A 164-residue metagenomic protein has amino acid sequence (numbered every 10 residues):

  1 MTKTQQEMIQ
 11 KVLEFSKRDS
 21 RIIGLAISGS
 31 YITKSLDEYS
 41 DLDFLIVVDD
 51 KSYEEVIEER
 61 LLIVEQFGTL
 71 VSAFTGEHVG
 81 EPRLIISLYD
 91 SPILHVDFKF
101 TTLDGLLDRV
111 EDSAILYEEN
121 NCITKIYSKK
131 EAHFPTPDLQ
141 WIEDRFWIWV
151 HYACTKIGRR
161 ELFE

Functional and structural regions predicted by a protein language model:
M1-S20, Y31-T33, I46-F98: Metal-dependent nucleotidyltransferase catalytic core
G24-I27: Hydrophobic/anchoring residues in structured secondary elements
T33-Y39: Short glycine-biased active-site loop of nucleotidyltransferases that positions the nucleotide triphosphate and helps
F100-G105: A short, sequence-level motif marking secondary-structure junctions
L106-E164: Catalytic cores of NTP-dependent nucleotidyl/adenyl transfer enzymes across multiple folds
